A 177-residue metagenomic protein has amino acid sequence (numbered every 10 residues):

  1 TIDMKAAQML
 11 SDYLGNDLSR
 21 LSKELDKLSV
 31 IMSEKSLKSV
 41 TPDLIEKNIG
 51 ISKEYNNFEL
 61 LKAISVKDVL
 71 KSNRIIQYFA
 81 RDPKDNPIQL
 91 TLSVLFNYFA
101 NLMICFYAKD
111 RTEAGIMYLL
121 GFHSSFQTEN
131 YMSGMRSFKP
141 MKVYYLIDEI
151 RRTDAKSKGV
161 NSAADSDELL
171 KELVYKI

Functional and structural regions predicted by a protein language model:
T1-I177: Conserved beta/loop motifs at nucleotide-recognition and modification sites
